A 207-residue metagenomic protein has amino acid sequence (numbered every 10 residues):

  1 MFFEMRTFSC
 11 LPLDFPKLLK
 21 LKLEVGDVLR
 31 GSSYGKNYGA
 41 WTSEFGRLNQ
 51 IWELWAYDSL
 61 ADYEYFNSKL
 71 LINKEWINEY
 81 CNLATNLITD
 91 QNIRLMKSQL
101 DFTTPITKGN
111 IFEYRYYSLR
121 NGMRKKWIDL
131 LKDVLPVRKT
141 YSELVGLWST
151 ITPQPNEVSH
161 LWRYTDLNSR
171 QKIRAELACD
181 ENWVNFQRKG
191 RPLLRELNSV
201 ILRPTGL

Functional and structural regions predicted by a protein language model:
M1-L207: Short S/T/G/P-rich N-terminal loop/turn motif that feeds into the first structured element of a domain
